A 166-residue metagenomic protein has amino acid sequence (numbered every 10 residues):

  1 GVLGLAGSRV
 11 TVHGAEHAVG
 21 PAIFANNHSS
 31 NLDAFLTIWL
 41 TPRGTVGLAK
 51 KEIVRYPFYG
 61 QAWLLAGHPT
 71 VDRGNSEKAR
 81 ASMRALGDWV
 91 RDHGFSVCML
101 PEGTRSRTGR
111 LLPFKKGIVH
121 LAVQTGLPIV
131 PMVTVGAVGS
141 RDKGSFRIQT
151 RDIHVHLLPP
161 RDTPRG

Functional and structural regions predicted by a protein language model:
L3-L5, G20-S76: Catalytic core of membrane glycerolipid acyltransferases/transacylases, capturing the structured, soluble-facing
G4-V12, R80-A81, A137-S140: Short gly/ser/thr-rich secondary-structure transition/capping motifs
V12, F24, G47-L48, V155-L157: Generic preference for hydrophobic
H17, F58-Q61, F95-C98, R107-G166: A cross-family acyltransferase "interaction/gating" segment
H28-S30, E102-S106: Short glycine-rich anion-binding loops that position phosphate/pyrophosphate groups of nucleotides and phosphorylated
K50, E102, T134-V135: Cofactor-binding loop segments of dinucleotide-utilizing enzymes, especially the Rossmann-like FAD- and NAD(P)+-binding
K78-G87: Anionic-ligand binding region
A85, R91-H93, R110: Non-transmembrane, membrane-proximal soluble domains of secreted or membrane proteins
